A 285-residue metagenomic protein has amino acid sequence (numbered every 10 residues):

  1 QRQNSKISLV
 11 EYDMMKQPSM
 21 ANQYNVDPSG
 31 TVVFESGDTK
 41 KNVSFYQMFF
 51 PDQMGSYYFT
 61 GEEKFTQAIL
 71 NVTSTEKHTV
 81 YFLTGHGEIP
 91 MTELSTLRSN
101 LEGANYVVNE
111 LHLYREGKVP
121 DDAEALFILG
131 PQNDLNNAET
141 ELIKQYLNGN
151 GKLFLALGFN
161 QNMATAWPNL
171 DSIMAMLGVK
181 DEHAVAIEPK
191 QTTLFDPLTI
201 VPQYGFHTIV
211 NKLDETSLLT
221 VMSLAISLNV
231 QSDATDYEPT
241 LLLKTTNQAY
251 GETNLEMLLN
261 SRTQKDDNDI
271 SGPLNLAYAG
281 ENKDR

Functional and structural regions predicted by a protein language model:
Q1-N133, N137-T140, K144, G158: Juxtamembrane extramembrane loops of integral membrane proteins
P90-R285: Acidic, S/T/G-rich, low-cysteine, solvent-exposed domains in lumenal/extracellular/periplasmic regions of secretory
